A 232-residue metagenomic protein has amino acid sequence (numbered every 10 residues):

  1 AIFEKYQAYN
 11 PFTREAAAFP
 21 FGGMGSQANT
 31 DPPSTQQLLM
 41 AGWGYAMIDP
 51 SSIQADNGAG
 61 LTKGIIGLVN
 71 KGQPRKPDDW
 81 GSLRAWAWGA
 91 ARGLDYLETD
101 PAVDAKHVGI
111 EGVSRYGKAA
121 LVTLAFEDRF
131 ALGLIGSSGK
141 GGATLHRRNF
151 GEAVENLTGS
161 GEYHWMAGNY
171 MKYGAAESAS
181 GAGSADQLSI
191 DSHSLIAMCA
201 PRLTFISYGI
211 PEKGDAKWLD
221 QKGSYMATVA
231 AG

Functional and structural regions predicted by a protein language model:
A1-T99, G142-N149: Cap/lid segment of the alpha/beta-hydrolase catalytic domain
G44, R129, F205: Residue-level detector of anion-binding/catalytic polar loops
I65, V69, L132-L195, K217-G232: Mobile cap/lid helix-loop segments that gate and shape the active-site cleft of serine hydrolases
A102-S114: Alpha/beta-hydrolase fold nucleophile elbow
E111, G136-S137, S207: Alpha/beta-hydrolase-fold catalytic nucleophile elbow
G112-L124: Glycine-rich nucleophile elbow surrounding the catalytic serine of serine-hydrolase chemistry
A125-A131: Conserved hydrolase catalytic core segment
A200-Q221: Conserved strand-to-loop "acid loop" that flanks and positions the catalytic carboxylate
